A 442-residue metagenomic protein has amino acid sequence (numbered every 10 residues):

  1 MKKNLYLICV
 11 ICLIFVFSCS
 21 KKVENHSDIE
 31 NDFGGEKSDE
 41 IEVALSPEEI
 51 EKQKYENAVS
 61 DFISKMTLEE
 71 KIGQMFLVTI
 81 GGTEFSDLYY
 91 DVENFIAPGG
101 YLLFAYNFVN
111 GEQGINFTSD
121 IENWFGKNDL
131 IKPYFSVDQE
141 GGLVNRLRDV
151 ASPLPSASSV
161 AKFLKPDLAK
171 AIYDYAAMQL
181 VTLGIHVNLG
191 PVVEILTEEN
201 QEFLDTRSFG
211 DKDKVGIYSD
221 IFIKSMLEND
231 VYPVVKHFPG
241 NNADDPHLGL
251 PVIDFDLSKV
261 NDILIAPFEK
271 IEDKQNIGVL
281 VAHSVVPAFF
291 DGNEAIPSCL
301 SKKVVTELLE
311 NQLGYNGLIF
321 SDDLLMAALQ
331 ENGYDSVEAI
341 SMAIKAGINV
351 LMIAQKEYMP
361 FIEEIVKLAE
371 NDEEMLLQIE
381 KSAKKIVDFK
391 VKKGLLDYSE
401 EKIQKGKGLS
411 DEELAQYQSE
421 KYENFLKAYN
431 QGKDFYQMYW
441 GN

Functional and structural regions predicted by a protein language model:
K2, C19-F95, Q330-N442: Preference for extracellular/luminal or secreted protein segments
C9-V16: Bacterial N-terminal signal peptides
T67, N110-E122, K214-Q378: Second-shell residues forming the walls of enzyme active-site clefts
G73-I80, G99-L103, P133-Q139, V187-P191 (+5 more regions): Hydrophobic faces of well-ordered beta-strands that scaffold small-molecule active sites in alpha/beta enzyme cores
M75-F85, A157-K170, G249-I263, A327-Y334: Active-site mouth loops of central-metabolism enzymes
N94-F108: A short aromatic-anchored loop/beta-hairpin motif
I121-S152, I172-I195, V215-G240: Glycine-rich, aromatic-flanked loop segments that form ligand/cofactor-binding clefts across common enzyme folds
A157-S219, I223, L227, L409-Q416 (+1 more regions): A substrate-binding/cap region within the structured catalytic cores of diverse enzymes
